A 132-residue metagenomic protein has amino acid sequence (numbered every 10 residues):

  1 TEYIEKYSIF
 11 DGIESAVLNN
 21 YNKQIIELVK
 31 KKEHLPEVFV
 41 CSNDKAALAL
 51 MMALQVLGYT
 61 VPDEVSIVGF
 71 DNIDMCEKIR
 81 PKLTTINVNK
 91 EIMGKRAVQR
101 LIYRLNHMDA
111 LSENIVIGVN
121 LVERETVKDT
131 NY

Functional and structural regions predicted by a protein language model:
T1-Y132: Bacterial carbohydrate/catabolite-sensing allosteric modules
